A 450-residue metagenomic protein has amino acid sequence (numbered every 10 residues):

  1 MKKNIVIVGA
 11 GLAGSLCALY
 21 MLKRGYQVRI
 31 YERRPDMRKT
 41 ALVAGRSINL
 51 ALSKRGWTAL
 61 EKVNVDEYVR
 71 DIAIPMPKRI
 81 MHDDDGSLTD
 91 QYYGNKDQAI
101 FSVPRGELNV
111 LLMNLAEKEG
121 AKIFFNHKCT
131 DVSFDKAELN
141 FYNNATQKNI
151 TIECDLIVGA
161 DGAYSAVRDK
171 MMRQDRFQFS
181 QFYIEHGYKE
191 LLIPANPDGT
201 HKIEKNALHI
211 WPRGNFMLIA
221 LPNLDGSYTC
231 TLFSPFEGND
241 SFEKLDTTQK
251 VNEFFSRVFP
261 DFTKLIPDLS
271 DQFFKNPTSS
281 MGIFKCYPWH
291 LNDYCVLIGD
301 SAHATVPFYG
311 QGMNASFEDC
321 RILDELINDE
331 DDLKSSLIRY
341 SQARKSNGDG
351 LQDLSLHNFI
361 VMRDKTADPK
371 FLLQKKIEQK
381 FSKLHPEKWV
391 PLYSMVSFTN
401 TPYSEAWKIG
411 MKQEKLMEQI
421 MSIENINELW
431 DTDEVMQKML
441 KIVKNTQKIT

Functional and structural regions predicted by a protein language model:
N4-P77, K96, I100-V110, L156: Glycine-rich FAD cofactor-binding loop and adjacent beta-loop-alpha segment at the N-terminus of flavoprotein
I5, V28, K122, T151 (+2 more regions): Hydrophobic "anchor" residues on beta-strands that sit immediately upstream of conserved functional sites
V6-L19, K23, G159, L191 (+2 more regions): Conserved mid-domain beta->alpha element of the FAD-binding
D71-P75, K122, R257-F274, D332-R339 (+1 more regions): Acidic/histidine metal-binding catalytic segments
S87-V103, F233-E237: Helix-loop-beta segment of a Rossmann-like dinucleotide-binding subdomain
N114, K118-E119, H127-D131, K136-M281 (+1 more regions): Conserved FAD-binding catalytic core of PHBH/FMO-like flavoproteins
E325-T450: C-terminal helical "tail/cap" subdomain of flavin- and related membrane-associated enzymes
